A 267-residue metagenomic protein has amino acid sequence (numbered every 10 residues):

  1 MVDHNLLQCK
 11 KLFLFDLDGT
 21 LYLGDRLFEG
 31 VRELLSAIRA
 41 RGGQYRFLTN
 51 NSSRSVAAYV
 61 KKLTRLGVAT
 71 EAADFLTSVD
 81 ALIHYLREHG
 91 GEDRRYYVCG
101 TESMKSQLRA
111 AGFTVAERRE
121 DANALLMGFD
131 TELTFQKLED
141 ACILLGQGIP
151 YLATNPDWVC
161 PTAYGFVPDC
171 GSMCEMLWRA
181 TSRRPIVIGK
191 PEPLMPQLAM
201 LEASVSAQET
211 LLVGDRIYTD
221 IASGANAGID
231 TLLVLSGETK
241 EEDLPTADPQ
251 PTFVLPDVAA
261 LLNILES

Functional and structural regions predicted by a protein language model:
V2-F15, Y22-R41, S52-L76, I83-S267: Asp-based, Mg2+/Mn2+-dependent phosphohydrolase catalytic module
Q44: Conserved phosphate-binding loops in N-terminal lobes of ATP-dependent enzymes of the actin/Hsp70/sugar-kinase
